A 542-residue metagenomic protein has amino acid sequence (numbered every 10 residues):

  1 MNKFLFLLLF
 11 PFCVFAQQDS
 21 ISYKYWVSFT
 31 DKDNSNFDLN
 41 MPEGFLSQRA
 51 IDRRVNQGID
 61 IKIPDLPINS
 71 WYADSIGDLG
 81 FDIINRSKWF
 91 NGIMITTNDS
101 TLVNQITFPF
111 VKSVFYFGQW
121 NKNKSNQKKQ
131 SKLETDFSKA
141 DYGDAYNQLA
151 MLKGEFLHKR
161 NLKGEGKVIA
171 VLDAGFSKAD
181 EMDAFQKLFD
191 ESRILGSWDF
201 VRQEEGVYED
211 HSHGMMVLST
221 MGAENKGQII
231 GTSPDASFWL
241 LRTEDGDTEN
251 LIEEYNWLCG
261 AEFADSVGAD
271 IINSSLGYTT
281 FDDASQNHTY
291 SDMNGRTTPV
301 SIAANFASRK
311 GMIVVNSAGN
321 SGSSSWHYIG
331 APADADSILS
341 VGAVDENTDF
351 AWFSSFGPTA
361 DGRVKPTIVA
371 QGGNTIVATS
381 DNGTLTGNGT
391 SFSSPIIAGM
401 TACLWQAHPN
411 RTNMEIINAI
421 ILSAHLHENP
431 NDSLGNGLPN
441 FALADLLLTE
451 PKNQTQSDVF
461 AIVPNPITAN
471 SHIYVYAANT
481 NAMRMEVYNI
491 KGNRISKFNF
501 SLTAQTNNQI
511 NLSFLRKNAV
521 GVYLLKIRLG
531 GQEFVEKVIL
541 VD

Functional and structural regions predicted by a protein language model:
Q17-D82, L102-V103, P109-K124: Primarily auto-inhibitory N-terminal propeptides
S20, L39, A145, E155-W198 (+8 more regions): Subtilisin-like serine protease catalytic core
S70-L149, E155-H158, D336: Autoinhibitory propeptides
Y146, V267-N273, Q406-A461, N465 (+1 more regions): C-terminal subdomain of the subtilisin-like protease fold in secreted/lumenal serine endopeptidases
K187-S192, S197, A343-F392, E428: Catalytic-core environment of secreted peptidases
L218-M221, L241-D245, D270, Y328 (+1 more regions): Hydrolase catalytic cores
K452-A478, Y488-N493, V520, I539-D542: Surface-exposed, proline-anchored Ser/Thr-rich loop/turn motifs
K497, N511, R516-D542: C-terminal tail/sorting-segment detector
